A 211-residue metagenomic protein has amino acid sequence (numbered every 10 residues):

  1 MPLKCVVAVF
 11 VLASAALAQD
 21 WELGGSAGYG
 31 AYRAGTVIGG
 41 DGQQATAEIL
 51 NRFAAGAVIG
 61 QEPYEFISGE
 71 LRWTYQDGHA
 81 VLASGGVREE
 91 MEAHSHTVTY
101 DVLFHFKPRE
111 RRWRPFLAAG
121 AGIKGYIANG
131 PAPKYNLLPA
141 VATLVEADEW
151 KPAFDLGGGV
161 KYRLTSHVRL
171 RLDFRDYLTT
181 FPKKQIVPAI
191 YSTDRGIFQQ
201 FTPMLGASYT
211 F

Functional and structural regions predicted by a protein language model:
M1-D20: Cleavable N-terminal export/targeting peptides
Q19-W21, Y29-A31, V58-N136, P152 (+1 more regions): Gram-negative (and chloroplast) outer-membrane scaffold detector with strong preference for beta-barrel transmembrane
G30-A55, P139, E149: Surface-exposed strand-loop-strand hairpins of Gram-negative outer-membrane beta-barrel proteins
T36-D41, V81-G86, N129-P133, K183-P188: Short acidic, glycine/proline-rich loop/turn micro-motifs
G40-T46, A83-E92, P139-E146, P188-R195: Extracellular loop and loop/strand-boundary signature of outer-membrane beta-barrel proteins
A54-G56, A153-D155, G159-K161, R169-R171 (+2 more regions): A broad helix-preferring feature
G78, T165-F211: Predominantly the C-terminal beta-signal and adjacent terminal strand-loop region of outer-membrane beta-barrel
